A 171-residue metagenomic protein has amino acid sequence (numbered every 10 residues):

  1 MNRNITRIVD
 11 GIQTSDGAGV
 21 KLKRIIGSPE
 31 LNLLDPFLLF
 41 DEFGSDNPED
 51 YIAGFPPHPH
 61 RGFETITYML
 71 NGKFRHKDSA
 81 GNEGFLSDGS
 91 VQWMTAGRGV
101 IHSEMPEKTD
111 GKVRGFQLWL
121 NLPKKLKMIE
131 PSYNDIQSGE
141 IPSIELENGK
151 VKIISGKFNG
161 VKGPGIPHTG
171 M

Functional and structural regions predicted by a protein language model:
M1-R24: Hydrophobic alpha-helical membrane-insertion signals
D16-L70, E140-M171: A short glycine-rich, His/Asp/Glu-containing loop-to-beta-strand
E64-S87, G97-I101: A short beta-strand-loop-beta hairpin characteristic of the jelly-roll/cupin
G84, S90, H102, R114-F116 (+2 more regions): Generic beta-strand structural signal
G97-L126: Ligand-binding loop in jelly-roll beta-barrel domains
Q117-K124, Q137, I153-K157: Short, structured patches in soluble enzyme cores that scaffold and shape functional sites
L122-E147: Long amphipathic alpha-helical segments that form oligomerization/scaffold cores
